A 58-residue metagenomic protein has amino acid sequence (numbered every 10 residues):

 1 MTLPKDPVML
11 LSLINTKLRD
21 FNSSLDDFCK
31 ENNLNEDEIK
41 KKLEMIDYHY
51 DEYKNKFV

Functional and structural regions predicted by a protein language model:
M1-D20, S24: N-terminal acidic leader/helix
K17-D20, E31, H49: Histidine kinase transmitter module recognition
F28: Short alpha-helical "recognition helix" segments of helix-turn-helix
N33-F57: Short, charge-rich amphipathic interface segments used for partner binding and complex assembly
